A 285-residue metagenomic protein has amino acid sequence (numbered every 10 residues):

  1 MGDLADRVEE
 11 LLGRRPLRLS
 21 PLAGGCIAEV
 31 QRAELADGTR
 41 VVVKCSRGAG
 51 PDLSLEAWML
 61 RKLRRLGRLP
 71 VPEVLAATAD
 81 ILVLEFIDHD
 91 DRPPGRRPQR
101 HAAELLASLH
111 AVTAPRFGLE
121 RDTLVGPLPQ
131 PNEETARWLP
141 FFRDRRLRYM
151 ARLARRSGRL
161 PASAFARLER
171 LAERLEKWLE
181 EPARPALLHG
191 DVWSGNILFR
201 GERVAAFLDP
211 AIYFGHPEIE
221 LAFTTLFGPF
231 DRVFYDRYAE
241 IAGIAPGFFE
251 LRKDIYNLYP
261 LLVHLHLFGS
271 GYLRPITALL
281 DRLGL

Functional and structural regions predicted by a protein language model:
G2-L12, A114-L187, R200, E240: An alpha-helical support segment within catalytic cores of ATP-dependent transferases
G13-P21: Conserved N-terminal boundary motif of the eukaryotic protein kinase catalytic domain
S20-P140: ATP-binding pocket architecture of kinase catalytic cores
L53, Q99-A102, A164, L168 (+1 more regions): Hydrophobic packing residues in well-ordered alpha-helices of helical domains and bundles
E85, Y259-H266: Conserved PLP-binding active-site segment of the aspartate aminotransferase-like
A136-R143, R152, R184-L187, S194-E250: Active-site Asp-x-Gly
H264-L285: ATP/Mg2+ or Mg2+-diphosphate-binding catalytic cores that bind nucleotide phosphates or diphosphates via glycine-rich
